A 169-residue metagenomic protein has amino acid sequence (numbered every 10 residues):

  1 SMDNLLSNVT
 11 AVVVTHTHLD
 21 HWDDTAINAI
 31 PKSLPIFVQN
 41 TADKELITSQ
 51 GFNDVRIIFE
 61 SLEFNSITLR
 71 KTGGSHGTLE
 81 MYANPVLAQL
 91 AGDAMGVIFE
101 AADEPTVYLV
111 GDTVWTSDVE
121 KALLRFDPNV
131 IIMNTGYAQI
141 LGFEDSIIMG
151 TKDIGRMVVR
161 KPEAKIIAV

Functional and structural regions predicted by a protein language model:
S1-S7, R56-R125: Core dinuclear metal-dependent hydrolase active-site scaffold
S1-V38, D54, D127-I132: Active-site metal-binding motif and surrounding structural segment of the metallo-beta-lactamase
T10-A11, P105-V107, V130, K165: Structural motif
T17-W22, K44-L46, L62-E63, G77-L79 (+3 more regions): Active-site environment of divalent metal-dependent phosphoester hydrolases
D24-I30, L46-G51, D118-A122: A short acidic, amphipathic alpha-helical/loop segment
L34-A42, I167-A168: Short internal beta-strands
F37, D43-E63: Long, hydrophobic, well-ordered secondary-structure blocks that form the structural core and pocket-lining surfaces
V114-V169: Cap/insert and terminal regions of metallo-dependent hydrolase folds
